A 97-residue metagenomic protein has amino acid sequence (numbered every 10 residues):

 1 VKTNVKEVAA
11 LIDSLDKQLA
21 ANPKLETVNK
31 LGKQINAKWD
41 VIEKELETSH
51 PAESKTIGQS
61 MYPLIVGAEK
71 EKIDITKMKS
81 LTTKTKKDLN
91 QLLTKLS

Functional and structural regions predicted by a protein language model:
V1-S97: Mature extracytoplasmic or organellar-lumen-exposed domains after removal of signal/transit peptides
